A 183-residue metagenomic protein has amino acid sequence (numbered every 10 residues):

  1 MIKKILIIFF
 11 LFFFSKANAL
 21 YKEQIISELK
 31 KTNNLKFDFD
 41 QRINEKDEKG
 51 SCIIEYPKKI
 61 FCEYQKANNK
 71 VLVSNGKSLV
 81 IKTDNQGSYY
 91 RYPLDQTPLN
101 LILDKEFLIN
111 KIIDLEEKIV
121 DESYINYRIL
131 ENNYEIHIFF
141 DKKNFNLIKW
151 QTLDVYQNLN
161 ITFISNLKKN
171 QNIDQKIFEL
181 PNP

Functional and structural regions predicted by a protein language model:
K4-F13: Sec-dependent N-terminal signal peptides
S15-A19: Boundary at the C-terminal end of the N-terminal hydrophobic targeting segment
S27-D47: A short, Trp-centered hydrophobic/proline-enriched beta-strand micro-motif
E45, N85-G87, Y156: Solvent-exposed strand-loop boundary residues in beta-sheet-rich modules
C52-L101, N160: An acidic-aromatic
D95-D114: A charged amphipathic helix-loop-strand protein-protein interaction module that recurs in cytosolic assemblies
I109-P183: Gly/Pro-enriched, hydrophobic low-complexity segments that function as extracytoplasmic propeptides/linkers
